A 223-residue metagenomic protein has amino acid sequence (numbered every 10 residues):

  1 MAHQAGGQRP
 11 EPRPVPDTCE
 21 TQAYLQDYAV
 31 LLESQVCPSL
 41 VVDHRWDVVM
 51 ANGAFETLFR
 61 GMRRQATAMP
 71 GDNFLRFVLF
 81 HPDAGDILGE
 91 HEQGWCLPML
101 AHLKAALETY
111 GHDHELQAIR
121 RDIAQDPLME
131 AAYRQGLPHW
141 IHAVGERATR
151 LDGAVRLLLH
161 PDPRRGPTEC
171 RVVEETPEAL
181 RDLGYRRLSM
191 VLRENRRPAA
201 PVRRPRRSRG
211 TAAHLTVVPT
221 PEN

Functional and structural regions predicted by a protein language model:
M1-Q22: Short amphipathic recognition helices of helix-turn-helix/homeodomain-type DNA-binding modules
C19-V42, V48-P219: Hydrophobic protein-protein interaction segments
